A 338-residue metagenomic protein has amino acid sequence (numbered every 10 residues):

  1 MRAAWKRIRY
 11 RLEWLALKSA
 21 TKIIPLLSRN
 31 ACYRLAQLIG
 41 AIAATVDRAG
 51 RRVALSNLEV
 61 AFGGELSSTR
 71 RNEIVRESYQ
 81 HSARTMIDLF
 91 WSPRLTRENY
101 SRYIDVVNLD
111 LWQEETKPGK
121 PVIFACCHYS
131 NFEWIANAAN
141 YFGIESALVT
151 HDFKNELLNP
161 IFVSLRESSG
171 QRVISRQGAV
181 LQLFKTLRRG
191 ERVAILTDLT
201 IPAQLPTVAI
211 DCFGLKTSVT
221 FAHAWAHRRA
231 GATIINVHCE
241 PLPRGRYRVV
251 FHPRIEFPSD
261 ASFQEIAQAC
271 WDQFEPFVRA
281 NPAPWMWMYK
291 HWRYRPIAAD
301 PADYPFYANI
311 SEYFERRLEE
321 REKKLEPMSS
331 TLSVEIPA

Functional and structural regions predicted by a protein language model:
M1-C126, N159-I161, G170, Y313-A338: Membrane-anchoring hydrophobic helices of lipid-metabolizing enzymes
A4-I8, A43-V46, G50, R76 (+3 more regions): Non-catalytic C-terminal accessory region of glycerolipid acyltransferases and related lyso-lipid remodeling enzymes
T21, L55-S56, A136, V163 (+3 more regions): Short glycine-/small-residue-rich flexible loop motifs, especially phosphate/cofactor-binding loops
R51-R52, H151-E156, K216-S218: Active-site metal-coordination segments of metallo-dependent hydrolases
V107, C127-S130, V219-A222: A generic structural signal for residues located within well-ordered alpha-helices of large catalytic or ligand-binding
P118-Q177, R189, P202-V208, C212: Catalytic core of membrane glycerolipid acyltransferases/transacylases, capturing the structured, soluble-facing
